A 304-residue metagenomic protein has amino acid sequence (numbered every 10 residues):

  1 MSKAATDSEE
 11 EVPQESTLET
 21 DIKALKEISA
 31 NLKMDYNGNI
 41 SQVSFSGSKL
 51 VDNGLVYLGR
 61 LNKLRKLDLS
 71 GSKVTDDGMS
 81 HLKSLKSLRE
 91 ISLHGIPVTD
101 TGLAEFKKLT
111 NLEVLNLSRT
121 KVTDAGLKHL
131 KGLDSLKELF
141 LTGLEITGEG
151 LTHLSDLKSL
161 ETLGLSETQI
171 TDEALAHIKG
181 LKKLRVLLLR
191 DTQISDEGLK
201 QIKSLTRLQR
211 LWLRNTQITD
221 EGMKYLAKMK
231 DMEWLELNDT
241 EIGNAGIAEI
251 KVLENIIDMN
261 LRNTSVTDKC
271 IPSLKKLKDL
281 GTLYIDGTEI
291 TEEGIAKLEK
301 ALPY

Functional and structural regions predicted by a protein language model:
M1-D7: Signal peptide processing junction and immediate N-terminal pro/mature segment of secreted/exported proteins
D7-A30: Surface-exposed cap/linker segments adjacent to membranes
A30, D35-E292, A301-Y304: Concave beta-strand-loop units of leucine-rich repeat
